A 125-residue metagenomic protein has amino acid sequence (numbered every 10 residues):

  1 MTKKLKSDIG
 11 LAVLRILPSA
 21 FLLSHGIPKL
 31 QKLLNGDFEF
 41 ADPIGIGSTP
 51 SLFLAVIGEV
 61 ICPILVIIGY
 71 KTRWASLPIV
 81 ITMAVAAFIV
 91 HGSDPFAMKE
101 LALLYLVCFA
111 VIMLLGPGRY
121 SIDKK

Functional and structural regions predicted by a protein language model:
M1-Q31, T49-I57, I61-K125: Extended, low-polarity transmembrane helix blocks
Q31-S48: Membrane-interface interhelical connector segments
